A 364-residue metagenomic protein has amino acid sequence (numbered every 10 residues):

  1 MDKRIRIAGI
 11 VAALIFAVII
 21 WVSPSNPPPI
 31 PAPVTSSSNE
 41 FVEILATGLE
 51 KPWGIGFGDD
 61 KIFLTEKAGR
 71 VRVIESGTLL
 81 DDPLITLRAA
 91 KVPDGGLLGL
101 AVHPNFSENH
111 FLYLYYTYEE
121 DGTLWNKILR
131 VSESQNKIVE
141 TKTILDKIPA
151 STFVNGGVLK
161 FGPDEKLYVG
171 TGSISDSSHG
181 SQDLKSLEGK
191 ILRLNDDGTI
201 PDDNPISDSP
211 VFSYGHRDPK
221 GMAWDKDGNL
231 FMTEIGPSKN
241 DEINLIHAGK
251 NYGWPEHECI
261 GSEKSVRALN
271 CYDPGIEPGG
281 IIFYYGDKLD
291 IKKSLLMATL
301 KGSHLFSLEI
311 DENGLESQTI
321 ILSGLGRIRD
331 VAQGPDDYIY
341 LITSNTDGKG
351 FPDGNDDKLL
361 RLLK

Functional and structural regions predicted by a protein language model:
M1-R4: Short, Lys/Arg-rich N-terminal segment immediately upstream of the first membrane anchor
I7-G9, I15, I19-D176, G221 (+4 more regions): Acidic, Gly/Ser/Thr-rich repeat motifs that build Ca2+-stabilized beta-propeller blades
W53, G69-R70, G189, D241 (+3 more regions): Glycine-centered loop/turn positions within well-structured domains that cap or flank conserved ligand/cofactor-binding
D82-G95, T141-G156, L187, L194-S213 (+1 more regions): Surface-exposed loop and turn segments in beta-propeller and other repeat-based domains that flank or scaffold
D121, L230, P237-D241, L245-Y252: Short edge-strand/loop segments of extracellular domains
H179-L187, N204, P210-D218, A223 (+1 more regions): Short, contiguous, pocket-lining structural segments that sit at or immediately flank catalytic/ligand-binding sites
S181-E188, L322, D353-D356: Short, conserved loop/turn and helix-capping segments at secondary-structure boundaries that abut family-defining
L315-P335: Conserved blade-ending motifs and adjacent loop-strand segments that build the rim/top face of beta-propeller domains
